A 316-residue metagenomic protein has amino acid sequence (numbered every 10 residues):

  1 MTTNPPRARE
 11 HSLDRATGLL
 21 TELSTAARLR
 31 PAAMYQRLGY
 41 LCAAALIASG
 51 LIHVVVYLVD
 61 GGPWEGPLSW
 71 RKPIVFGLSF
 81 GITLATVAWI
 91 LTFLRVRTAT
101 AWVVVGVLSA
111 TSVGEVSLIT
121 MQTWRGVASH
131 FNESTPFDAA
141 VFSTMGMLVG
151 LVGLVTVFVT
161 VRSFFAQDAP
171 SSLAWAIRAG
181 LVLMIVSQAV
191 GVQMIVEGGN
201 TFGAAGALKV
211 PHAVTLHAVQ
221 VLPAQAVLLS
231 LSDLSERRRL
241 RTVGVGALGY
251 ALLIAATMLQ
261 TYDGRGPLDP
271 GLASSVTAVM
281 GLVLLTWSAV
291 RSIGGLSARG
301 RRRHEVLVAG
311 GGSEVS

Functional and structural regions predicted by a protein language model:
T2-P6, H11-L38, V56-P67, L84-V105 (+5 more regions): Juxtamembrane membrane-water interface segments of multi-pass membrane proteins, especially cytoplasmic-side
R37-Y57, W70-T92, G106-T123, T144-V159 (+4 more regions): Hydrophobic cores of alpha-helical transmembrane segments in multi-pass integral membrane proteins
Y40, T120, W124-T135, A174 (+4 more regions): Conserved NAD+-utilizing ADP-ribose enzyme module
V54-P73, W124-V141, V196-P211, G264-A273: Membrane-interface interhelical loops and short amphipathic "cap" helices that link adjacent transmembrane segments
F76, F80, F93, F131 (+5 more regions): Phenylalanine-focused residue identity feature
L108, D138-V141, H304, S316: Active-site-adjacent core segments of small-molecule enzymes
V308-S316: Long, low-complexity, intrinsically disordered segments
